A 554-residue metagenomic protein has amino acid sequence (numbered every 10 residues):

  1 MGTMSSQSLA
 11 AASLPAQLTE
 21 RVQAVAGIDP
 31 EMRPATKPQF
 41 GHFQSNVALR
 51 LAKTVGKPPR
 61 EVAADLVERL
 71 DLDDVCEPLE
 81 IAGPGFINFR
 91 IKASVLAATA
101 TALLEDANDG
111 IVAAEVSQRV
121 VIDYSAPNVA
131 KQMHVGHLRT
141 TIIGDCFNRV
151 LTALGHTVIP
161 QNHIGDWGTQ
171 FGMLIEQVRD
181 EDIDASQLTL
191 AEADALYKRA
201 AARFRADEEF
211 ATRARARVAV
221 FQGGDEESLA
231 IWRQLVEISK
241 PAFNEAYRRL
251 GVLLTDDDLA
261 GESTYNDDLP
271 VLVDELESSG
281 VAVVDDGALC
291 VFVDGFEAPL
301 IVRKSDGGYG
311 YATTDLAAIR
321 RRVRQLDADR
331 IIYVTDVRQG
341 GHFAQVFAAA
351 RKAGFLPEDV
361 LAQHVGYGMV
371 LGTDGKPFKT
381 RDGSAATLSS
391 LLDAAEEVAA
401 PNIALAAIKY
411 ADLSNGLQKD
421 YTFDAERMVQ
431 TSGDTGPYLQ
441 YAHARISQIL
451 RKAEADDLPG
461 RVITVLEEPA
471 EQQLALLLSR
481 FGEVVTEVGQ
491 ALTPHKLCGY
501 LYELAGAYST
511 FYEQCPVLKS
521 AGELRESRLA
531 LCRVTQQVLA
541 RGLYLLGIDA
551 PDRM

Functional and structural regions predicted by a protein language model:
G2-A97, L104-M554: Non-catalytic interaction-recognition regions
